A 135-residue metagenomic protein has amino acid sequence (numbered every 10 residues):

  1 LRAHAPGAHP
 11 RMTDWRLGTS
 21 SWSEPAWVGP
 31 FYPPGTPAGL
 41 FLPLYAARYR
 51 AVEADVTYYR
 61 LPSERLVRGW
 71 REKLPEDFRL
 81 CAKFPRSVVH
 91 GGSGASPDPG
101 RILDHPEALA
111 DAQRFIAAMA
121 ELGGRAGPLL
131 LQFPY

Functional and structural regions predicted by a protein language model:
R2-H4, A8-Y135: Residues lining hydrophobic/aromatic ligand-binding pockets adjacent to catalytic sites
